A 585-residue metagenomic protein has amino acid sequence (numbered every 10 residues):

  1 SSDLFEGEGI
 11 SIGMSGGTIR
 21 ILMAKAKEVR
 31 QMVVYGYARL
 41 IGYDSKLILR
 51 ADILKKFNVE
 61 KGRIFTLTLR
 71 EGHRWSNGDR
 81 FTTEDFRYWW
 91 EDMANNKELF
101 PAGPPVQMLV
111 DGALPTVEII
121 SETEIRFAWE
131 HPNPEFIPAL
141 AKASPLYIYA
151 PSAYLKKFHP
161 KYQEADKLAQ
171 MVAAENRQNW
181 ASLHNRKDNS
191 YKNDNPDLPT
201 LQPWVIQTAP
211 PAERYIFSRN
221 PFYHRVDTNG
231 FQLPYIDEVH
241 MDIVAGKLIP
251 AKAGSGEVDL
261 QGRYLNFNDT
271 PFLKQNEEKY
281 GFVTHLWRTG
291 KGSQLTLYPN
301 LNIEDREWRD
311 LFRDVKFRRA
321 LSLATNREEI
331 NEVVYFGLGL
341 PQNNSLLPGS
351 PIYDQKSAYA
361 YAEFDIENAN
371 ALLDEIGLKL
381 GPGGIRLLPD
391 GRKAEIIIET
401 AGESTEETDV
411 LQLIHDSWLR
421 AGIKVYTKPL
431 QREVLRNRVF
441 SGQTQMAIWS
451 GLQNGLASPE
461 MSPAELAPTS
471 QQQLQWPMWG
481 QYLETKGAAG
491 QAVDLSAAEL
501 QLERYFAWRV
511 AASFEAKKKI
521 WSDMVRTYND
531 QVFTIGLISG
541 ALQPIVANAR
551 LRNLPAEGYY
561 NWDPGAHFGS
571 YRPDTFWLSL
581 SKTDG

Functional and structural regions predicted by a protein language model:
S2-K61, E91: N-terminal lobe/hinge region of extracytoplasmic solute-binding protein
S11-I12, G16-K25, I64-L67, W89 (+5 more regions): Short, well-ordered beta-strand elements
K55-F100, R126, F136, K252 (+1 more regions): Aromatic- and charge-enriched surface segment that lines or borders ligand/interaction sites
L69-N77, A113-P115, Q202-V205, V239-H240 (+6 more regions): Second-shell loop/turn segments in exported
R70, Y191-N195, F217, F222-K274 (+4 more regions): Ligand-site clamp/hinge motif
M93, K97-P101, V117-E118, V205-I216 (+6 more regions): Extracellular/periplasmic solute-recognition and catalytic clefts
P105-H184: Surface-exposed binding/hinge segments that line and control ligand-binding clefts or catalytic entry sites
L198, W204, T208-Y215, R219 (+5 more regions): Detector for C-terminal structural segments
